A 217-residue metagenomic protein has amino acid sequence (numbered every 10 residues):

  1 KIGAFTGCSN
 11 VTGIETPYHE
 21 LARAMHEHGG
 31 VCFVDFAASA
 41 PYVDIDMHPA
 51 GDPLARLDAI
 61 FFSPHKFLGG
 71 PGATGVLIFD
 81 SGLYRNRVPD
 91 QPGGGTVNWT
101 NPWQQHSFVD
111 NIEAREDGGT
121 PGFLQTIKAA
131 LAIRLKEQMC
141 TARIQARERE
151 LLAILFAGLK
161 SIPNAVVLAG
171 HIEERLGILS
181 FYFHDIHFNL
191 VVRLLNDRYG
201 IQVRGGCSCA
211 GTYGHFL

Functional and structural regions predicted by a protein language model:
I2-A4, I14-D58: Catalytic PLP-binding core of fold-type I/II PLP enzymes
G3, L21, D35-F36, I60 (+5 more regions): Buried hydrophobic positions in well-ordered alpha/beta secondary-structure cores of metabolic enzymes
S9, A38-A40, C207-C209: Active-site-proximal loop/turn and secondary-structure-junction residues that shape catalytic pockets, frequently
M25, L159-K160, L195-N196: A generic structural signal for well-ordered alpha-helical segments
A38, L54-Q91, D185, R193-R198 (+1 more regions): Phosphate/diphosphate-binding loops
H65-R147, L152-I154: Active-site C-terminal subdomain of aminotransferase-like
E113-G118, K136-V192, C207-Y213: Conserved small-domain helix->loop->beta segment predominantly found in fold-type I
Q125, A130, L194-R198, Q202 (+1 more regions): PLP-dependent enzyme catalytic core of the Aspartate aminotransferase-like
